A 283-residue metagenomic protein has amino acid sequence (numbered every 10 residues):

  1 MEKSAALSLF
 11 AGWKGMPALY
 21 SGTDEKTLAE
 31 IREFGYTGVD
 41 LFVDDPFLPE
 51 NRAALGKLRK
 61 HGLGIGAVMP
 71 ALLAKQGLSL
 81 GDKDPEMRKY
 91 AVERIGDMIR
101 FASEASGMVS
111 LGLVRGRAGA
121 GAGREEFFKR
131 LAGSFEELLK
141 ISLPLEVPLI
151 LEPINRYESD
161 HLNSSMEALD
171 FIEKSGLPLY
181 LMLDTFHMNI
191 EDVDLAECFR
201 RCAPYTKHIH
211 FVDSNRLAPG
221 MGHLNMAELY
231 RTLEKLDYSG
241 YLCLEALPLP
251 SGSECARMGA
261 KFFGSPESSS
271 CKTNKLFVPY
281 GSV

Functional and structural regions predicted by a protein language model:
M1-G35, L162-L183, H187-V283: Histidine-acidic metal/acid-base catalytic patches
M1-I99, S103, F262-V283: N-terminal pre-domain/capping segments
L9-A11, V43-F47, A71-A74, L113-R117 (+4 more regions): Active-site-proximal loop/turn and secondary-structure-junction residues that shape catalytic pockets, frequently
A11-K14, G38-D40, D82-D84, A122-R124 (+3 more regions): A short, structure-level motif marking secondary-structure boundaries and short turns
L28-E33, L48-M69, D97-S106, L139-P144 (+3 more regions): Acidic (Asp/Glu)-rich catalytic clusters
D40, A67, S110-L111, I150 (+3 more regions): Conserved beta-strand positions in the central sheet of alpha/beta enzyme cores
E50-N51, Q76-L78, G121-A122, H161 (+2 more regions): Short Asp/Glu-rich motifs
L80-Y180, T273: Active-site acidic/histidine proton-transfer and metal-coordination neighborhood in alpha/beta enzyme cores
